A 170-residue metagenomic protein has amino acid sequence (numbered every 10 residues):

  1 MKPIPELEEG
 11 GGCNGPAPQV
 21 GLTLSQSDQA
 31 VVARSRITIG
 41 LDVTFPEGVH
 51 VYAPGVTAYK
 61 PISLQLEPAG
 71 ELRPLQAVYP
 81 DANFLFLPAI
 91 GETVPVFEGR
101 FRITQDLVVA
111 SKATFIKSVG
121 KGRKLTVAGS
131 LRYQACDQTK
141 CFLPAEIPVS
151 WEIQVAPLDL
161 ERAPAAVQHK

Functional and structural regions predicted by a protein language model:
M1-K170: Extracellular/lumen-exposed scaffold segments
